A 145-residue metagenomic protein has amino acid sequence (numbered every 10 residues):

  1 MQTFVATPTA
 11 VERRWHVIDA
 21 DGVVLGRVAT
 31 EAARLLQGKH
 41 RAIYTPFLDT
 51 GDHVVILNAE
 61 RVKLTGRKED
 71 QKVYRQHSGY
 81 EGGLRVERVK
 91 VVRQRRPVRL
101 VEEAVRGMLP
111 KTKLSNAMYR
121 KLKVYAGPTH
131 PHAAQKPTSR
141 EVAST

Functional and structural regions predicted by a protein language model:
M1-E103, K113, P131-T145: Ribosome large-subunit tunnel/peptidyl-transferase-proximal elements
R106: Acidic, metal-associated active-site segment
L109-P131: C-terminal structural segments of small proteins and small subunits
